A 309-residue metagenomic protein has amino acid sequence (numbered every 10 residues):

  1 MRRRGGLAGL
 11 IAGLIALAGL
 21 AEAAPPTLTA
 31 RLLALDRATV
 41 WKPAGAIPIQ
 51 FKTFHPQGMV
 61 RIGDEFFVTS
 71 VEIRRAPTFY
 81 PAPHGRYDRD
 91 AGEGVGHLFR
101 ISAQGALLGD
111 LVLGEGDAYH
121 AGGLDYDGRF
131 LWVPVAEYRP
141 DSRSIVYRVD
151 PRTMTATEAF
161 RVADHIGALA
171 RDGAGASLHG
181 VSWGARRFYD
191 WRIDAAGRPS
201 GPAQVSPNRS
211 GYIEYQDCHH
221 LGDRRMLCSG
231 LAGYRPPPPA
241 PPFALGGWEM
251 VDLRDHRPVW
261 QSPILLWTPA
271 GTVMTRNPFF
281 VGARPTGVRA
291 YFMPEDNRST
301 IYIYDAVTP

Functional and structural regions predicted by a protein language model:
P26-K52, G109: A short helix->beta-strand "capping" segment at the edge of beta-propeller domains
K42-I49, A106-G114, T155-F160, G201-N208 (+1 more regions): A short beta-strand motif characteristic of beta-propeller blades
A46-Y87, H120-G122: Beta-strand-rich domains and repeat architectures in extracellular enzymes and scaffolds, especially beta-propellers
F54-G58, G116-G123, A163-G173, S210-H219 (+1 more regions): Repeated scaffold domains used in trafficking and secretory/extracellular systems, primarily beta-propellers
G63-D64, G128-R129, A174-A176, D223-R225 (+1 more regions): Short coil/turn segments that connect the beta-strands within blades of beta-propeller domains
T69-E93, A136-P140, G230-L245, I301-Y304: Short, conserved, GDST-rich strand-edge loop motifs in beta-rich repeat architectures
P83-Q104, S144-R152, P241-H256, Y304-P309: Beta-propeller blade signature
S210-V259: Loop/turn-rich, solvent-exposed surfaces of beta-rich toroidal or solenoidal domains
